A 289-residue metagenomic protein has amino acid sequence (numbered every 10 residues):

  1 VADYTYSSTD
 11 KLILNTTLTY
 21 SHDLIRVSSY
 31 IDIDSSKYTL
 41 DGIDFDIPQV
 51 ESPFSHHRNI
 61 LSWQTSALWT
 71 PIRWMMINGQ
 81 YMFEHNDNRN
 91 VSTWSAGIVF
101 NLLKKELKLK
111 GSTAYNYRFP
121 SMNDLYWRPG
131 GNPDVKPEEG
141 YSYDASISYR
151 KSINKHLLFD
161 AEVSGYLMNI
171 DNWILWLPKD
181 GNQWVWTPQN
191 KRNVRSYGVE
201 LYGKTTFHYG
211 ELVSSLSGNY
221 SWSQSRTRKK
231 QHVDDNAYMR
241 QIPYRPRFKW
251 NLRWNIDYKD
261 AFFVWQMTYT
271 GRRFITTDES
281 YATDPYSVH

Functional and structural regions predicted by a protein language model:
V1, R26-S35, R89-W94, M122-R128 (+3 more regions): Outer-membrane beta-barrel translocator domains and adjoining extracellular loop/strand segments of Gram-negative
V1-D3, D46-F54, Q80-H85, W127-V135 (+3 more regions): Extracellular loop and loop/strand-boundary signature of outer-membrane beta-barrel proteins
V1-N90, E162-G165, G198-T206, V213-S221: Face-selective signature of the C-terminal outer-membrane beta-barrel domain
A2, N59-T65, S92-A96, G131-P133 (+4 more regions): Hydrophobic, lipid-facing positions within transmembrane beta-strands of outer-membrane proteins
A2-Y6, R89-K108, Y143, Y149 (+1 more regions): Transmembrane beta-barrel strand/turn architecture of Gram-negative outer membrane proteins
Y20-R26, L61, Y81-D87, K104 (+7 more regions): Transmembrane beta-strands of outer-membrane beta-barrel pores
T70-M76, F159-N169, N190-D278: Gram-negative outer-membrane beta-barrel transporters
F100-K110, P137-Y197, Y202-T206, G210: Membrane-embedded beta-barrel scaffold of Gram-negative outer-membrane proteins
